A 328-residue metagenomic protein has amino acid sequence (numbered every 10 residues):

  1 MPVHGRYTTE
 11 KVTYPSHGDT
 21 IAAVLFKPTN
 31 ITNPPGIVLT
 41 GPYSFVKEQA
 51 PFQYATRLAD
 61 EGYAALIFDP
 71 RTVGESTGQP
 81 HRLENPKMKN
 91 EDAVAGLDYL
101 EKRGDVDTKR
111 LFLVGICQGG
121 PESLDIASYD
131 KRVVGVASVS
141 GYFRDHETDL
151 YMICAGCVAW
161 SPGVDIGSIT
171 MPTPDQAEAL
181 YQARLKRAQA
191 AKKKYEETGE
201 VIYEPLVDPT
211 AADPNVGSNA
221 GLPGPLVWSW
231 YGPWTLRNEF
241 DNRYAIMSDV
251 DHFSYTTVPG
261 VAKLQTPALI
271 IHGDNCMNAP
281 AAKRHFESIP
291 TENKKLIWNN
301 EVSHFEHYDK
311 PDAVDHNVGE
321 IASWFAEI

Functional and structural regions predicted by a protein language model:
M1-T32: N-terminal cap/lid segment of alpha/beta-hydrolase-fold proteins
N33-P42: Short beta-strand element of the alpha/beta-hydrolase
Y43-T56, P70, A281-A282: The serine-hydrolase catalytic nucleophile loop
K47, V73-T108, F112, P311-H316: Catalytic nucleophile-loop/oxyanion-hole region of alpha/beta-hydrolase and closely related hydrolase-like folds
R57-T77: Conserved alpha/beta-hydrolase
D125-S229: Alpha/beta-hydrolase-fold enzymes
L264, I270-H272: Short beta-strand/loop motif that positions the catalytic acidic residue of the alpha/beta-hydrolase fold
N300-I328: Catalytic active-site module of serine/aspartate enzymes centered on a nucleophile-bearing elbow/loop
